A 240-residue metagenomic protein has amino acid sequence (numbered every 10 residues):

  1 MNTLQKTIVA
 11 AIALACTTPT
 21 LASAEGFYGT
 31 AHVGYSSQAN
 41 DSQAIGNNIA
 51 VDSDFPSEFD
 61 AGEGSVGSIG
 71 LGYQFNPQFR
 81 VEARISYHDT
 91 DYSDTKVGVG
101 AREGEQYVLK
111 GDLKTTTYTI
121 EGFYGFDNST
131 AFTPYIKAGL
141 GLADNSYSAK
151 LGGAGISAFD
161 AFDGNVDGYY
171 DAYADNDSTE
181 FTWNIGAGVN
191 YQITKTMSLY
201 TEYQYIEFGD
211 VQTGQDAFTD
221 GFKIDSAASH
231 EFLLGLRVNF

Functional and structural regions predicted by a protein language model:
M1-G26: Cleavable N-terminal export/targeting peptides
C16-T20, F75-P77, F123-S129, I193-K195 (+1 more regions): Outer-membrane beta-barrel proteins
G26-Y28, G34, S226-F240: Outer-membrane beta-barrel "beta-signal"
F27, Q78-V81, T130-F132, Y191 (+1 more regions): Repeated loop/turn-to-beta-strand initiation elements of outer-membrane beta-barrel proteins
A31-V33, I69-Y73, I120-Y124, A138-L142 (+3 more regions): Residues on the lipid-exposed face of transmembrane beta-strands in outer-membrane beta-barrel proteins
Y35-S37, F75, Y87, T115 (+5 more regions): Short beta-strand segments enriched in hydrophobic/aromatic residues within well-folded beta-rich domains
S37-G64, S86-T117, A143-E180, F208-E231: Extracellular/periplasm-exposed beta-strand and loop segments of Gram-negative cell-envelope proteins, dominated by
A131-P134, A149: Short, structured loop/turn "capping" segments at alpha-beta junctions
